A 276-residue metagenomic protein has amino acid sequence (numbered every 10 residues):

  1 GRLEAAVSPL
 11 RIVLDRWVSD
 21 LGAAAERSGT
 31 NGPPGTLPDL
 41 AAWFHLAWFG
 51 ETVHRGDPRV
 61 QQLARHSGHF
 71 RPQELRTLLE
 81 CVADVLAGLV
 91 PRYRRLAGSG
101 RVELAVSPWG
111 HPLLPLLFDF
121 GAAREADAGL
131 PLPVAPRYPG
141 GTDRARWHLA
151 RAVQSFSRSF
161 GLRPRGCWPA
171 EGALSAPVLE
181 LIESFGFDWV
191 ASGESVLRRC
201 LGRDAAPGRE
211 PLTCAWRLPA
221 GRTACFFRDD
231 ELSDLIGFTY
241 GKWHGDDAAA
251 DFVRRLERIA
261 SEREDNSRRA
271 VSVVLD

Functional and structural regions predicted by a protein language model:
G1-D276: Catalytic cores of glycan-processing enzymes that make or break glycosidic bonds
